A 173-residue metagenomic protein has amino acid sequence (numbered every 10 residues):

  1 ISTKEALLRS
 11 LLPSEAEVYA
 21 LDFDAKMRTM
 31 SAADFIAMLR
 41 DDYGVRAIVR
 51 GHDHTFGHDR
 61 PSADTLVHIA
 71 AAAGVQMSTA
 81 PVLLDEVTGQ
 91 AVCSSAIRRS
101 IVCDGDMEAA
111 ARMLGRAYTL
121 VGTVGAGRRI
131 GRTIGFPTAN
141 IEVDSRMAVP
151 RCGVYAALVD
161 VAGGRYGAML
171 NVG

Functional and structural regions predicted by a protein language model:
I1-D41: Core alpha/beta nucleotide-donor-binding catalytic domains of modification enzymes
I1-L11, A16-E17, R116-M147: Short N-terminal signal/transit or membrane-insertion segments and the immediately adjacent low-complexity/disordered
I1-L8, S94, D160, N171-G173: Short intrinsically disordered, low-complexity coil segments enriched in acidic
L8, A110, A157: A residue-level signal for conserved active-site and pocket-lining positions in enzyme catalytic cores
S14, A73, Y166: Residue-level signal for beta-strand positions within conserved beta-sheet cores that form or flank
F23, V82, V172: Active-site donor-binding loop signature of nucleotide-sugar glycosyltransferases
K26-P137, C152: Classical nucleotidyltransferase
G127-G173: Phosphate/ribose-recognition catalytic cores of enzymes acting on nucleotide-derived substrates
